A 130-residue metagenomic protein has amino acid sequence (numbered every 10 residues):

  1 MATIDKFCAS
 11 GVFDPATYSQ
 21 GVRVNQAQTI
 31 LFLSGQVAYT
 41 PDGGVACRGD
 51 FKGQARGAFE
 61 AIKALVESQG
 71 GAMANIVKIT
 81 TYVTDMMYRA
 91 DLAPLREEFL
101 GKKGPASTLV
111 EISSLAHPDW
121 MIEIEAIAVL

Functional and structural regions predicted by a protein language model:
M1-K78, V83-L130: N-terminal presequence-like segments and the immediate start of the first folded domain
